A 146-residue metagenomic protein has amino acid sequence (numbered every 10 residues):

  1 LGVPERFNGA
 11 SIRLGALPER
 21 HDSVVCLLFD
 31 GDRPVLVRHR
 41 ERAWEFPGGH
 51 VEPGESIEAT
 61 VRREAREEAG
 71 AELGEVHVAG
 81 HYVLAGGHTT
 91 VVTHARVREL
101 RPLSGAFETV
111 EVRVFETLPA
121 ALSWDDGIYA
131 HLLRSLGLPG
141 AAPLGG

Functional and structural regions predicted by a protein language model:
L1-V25: Acidic, metal-coordinating catalytic segment for phosphate/diphosphate chemistry, firing primarily on the Nudix
L17, C26-L28, V51, H88-T89: Hydrophobic alpha-helical segments that drive targeting, anchoring, or assembly
L28-G31, A95-V97: Active-site beta-strand termini and strand-to-loop segments that position acidic
F29-E68: Conserved Nudix-box catalytic region and its N-terminal flanking loop in Nudix hydrolases and closely related
E72-G80: A short coil-to-beta-strand element that immediately follows conserved catalytic motifs
Y82-L103, E111-T117: Active-site-adjacent beta-strand/loop module that shapes the phosphate/pyrophosphate-binding cleft
L103-P139: NUDIX/MutT-family hydrolases
A141-G145: Short, charged, intrinsically disordered terminal tails
